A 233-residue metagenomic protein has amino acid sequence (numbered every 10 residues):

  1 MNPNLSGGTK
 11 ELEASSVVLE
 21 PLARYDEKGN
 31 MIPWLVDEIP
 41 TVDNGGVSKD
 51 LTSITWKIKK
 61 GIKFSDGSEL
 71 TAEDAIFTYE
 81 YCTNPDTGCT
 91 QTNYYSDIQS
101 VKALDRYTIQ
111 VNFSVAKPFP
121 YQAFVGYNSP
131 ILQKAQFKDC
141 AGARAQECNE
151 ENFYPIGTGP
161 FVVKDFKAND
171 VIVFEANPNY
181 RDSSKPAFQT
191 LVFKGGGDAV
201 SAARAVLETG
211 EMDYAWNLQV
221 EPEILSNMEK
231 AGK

Functional and structural regions predicted by a protein language model:
M1-V47, E80, I156: N-terminal lobe/hinge region of extracytoplasmic solute-binding protein
S16, D26-N30, G126-P186, T190: Gly/Pro-rich hinge or "lid" segments in bacterial periplasmic/extracellular proteins
V17, W34-V36, K49-S53, S96 (+4 more regions): Extracytoplasmic
E38-G88, L104, Q110-N112, A202-T209: Aromatic- and charge-enriched surface segment that lines or borders ligand/interaction sites
I54-K57, T78, I172-E175, V192-G195 (+1 more regions): Structural recognition of the beta-strand scaffold that forms the well-ordered cores of secreted hydrolase catalytic
Q91-A141, D165-K167: Surface-exposed binding/hinge segments that line and control ligand-binding clefts or catalytic entry sites
N149, N179-L225: Ligand-site clamp/hinge motif
I224-K233: Ligand-binding "clamshell"
